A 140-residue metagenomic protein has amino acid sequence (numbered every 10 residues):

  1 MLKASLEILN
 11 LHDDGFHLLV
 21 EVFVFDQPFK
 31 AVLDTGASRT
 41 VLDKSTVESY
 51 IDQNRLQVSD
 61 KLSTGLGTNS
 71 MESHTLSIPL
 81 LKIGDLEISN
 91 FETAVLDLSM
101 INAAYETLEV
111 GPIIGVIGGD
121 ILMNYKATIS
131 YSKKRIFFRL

Functional and structural regions predicted by a protein language model:
M1-L140: Pepsin/retropepsin-fold aspartyl endopeptidases
